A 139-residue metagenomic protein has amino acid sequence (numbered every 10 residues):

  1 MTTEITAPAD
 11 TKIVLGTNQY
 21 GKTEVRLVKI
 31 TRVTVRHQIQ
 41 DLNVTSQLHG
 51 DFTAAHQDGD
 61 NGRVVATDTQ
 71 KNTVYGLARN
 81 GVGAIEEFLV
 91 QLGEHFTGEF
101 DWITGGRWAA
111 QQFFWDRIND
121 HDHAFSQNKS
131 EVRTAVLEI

Functional and structural regions predicted by a protein language model:
T2-I139: N-terminal intrinsically disordered, cationic/polar leader segments that include organellar targeting peptides
